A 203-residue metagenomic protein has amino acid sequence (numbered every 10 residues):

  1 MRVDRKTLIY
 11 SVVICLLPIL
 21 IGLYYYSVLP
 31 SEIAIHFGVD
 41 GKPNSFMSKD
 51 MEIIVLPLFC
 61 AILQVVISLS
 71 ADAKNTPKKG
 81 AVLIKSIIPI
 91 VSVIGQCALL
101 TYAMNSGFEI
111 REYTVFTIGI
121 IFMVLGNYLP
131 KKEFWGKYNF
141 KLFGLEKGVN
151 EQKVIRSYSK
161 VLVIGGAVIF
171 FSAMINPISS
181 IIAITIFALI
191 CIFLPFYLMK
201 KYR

Functional and structural regions predicted by a protein language model:
L8-V12, E52-P57, V82-P89, Y128-L129 (+1 more regions): Select subsegments of transmembrane alpha-helices in polytopic membrane proteins, especially boundary-proximal
G22-I54, G136-G148: Active-site and channel-lining beta-strand-loop segments that bind or position nucleotide-derived/phosphorylated
Y24-L29, A61-S70, M123-K141, L198-Y202: Membrane-water interface of transmembrane alpha-helices
S45-F59, G107-G126: Alpha-helical transmembrane segments
S68-V115: Ordered, amphipathic secondary-structure segments that act as subunit-interaction surfaces in large macromolecular
A98-G107, V163-I184: Alpha-helical transmembrane segments and their membrane-interface junctions in multi-pass membrane proteins
T114, W135-L162: Membrane-helix boundary/juxtamembrane motif in polytopic membrane proteins
T117, S179-L194: Small-residue-rich transmembrane alpha-helices that serve as helix-helix interface/gating elements in multipass
